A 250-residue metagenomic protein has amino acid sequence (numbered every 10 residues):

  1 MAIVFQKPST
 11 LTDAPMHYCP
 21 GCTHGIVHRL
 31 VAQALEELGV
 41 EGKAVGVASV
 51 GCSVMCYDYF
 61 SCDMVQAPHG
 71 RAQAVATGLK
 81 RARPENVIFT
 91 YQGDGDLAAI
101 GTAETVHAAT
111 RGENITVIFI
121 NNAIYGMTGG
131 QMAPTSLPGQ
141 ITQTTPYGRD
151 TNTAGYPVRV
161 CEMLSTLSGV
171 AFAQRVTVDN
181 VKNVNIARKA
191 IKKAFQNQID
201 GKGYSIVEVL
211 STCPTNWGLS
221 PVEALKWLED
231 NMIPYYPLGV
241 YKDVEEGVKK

Functional and structural regions predicted by a protein language model:
M1-N86: Thiamine diphosphate
M1-V4, P8, D13, I199-K250: Flexible, low-complexity linker and terminal segments
A14, V40-A44, A82-I88, T110-I115 (+3 more regions): Short coil/turn connectors at secondary-structure junctions
V50-C52, N122-I124, N180, E208-N216: Glycine-rich beta-alpha junction loops
V50-G126, K189, K193: Thiamine diphosphate
C62-V65, A108, A133-L137, E223-K226: Short, hinge-like loop/turn segments at secondary-structure boundaries
T102-H107, M127-I141: Active-site-proximal loop->helix
A133-D200: Conserved thiamine diphosphate
